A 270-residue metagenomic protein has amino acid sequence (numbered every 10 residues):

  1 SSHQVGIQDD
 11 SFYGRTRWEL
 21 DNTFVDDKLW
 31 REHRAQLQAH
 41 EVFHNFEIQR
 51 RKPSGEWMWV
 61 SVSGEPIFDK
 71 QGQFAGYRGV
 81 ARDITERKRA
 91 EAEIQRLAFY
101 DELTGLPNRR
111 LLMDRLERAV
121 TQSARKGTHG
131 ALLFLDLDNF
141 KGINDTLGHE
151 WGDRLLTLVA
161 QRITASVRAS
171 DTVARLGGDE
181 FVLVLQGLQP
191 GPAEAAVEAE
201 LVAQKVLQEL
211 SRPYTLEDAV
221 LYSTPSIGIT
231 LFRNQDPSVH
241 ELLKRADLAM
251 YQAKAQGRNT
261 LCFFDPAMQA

Functional and structural regions predicted by a protein language model:
S2-D21, D27-R31, Q73-A75: PAS and related sensory helical modules
T16-E56: Terminal output helix/cap of sensory domains in signal transduction proteins
H44-Q49, S54-V62, F68, R78 (+1 more regions): PAS/PAC sensory module
S63, Q73-D83: PAS-family sensory domains
Q71, R82-I94, A255: Sensory coupling linkers of modular signal transduction proteins
K88, Q95-F99, G105-A131, D138-R168 (+5 more regions): Conserved long alpha-helical elements within nucleotide-processing catalytic cores of c-di-GMP signaling and class III
V173, K205, E209, T215 (+3 more regions): Cyclic nucleotide signaling catalytic output domains
